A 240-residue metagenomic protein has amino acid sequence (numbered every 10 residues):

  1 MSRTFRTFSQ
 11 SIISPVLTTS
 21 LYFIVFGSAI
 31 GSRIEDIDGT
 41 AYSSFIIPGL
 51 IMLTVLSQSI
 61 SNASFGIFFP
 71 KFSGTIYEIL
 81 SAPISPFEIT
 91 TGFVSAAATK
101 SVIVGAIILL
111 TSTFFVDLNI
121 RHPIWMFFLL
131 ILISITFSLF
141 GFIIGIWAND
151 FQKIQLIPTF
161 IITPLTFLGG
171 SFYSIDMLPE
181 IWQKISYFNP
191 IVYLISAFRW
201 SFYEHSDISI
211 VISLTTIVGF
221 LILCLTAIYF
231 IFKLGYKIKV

Functional and structural regions predicted by a protein language model:
M1-P123, F128-V240: Hydrophobic transmembrane alpha-helices and immediately adjacent juxtamembrane helices of multi-pass inner-membrane
